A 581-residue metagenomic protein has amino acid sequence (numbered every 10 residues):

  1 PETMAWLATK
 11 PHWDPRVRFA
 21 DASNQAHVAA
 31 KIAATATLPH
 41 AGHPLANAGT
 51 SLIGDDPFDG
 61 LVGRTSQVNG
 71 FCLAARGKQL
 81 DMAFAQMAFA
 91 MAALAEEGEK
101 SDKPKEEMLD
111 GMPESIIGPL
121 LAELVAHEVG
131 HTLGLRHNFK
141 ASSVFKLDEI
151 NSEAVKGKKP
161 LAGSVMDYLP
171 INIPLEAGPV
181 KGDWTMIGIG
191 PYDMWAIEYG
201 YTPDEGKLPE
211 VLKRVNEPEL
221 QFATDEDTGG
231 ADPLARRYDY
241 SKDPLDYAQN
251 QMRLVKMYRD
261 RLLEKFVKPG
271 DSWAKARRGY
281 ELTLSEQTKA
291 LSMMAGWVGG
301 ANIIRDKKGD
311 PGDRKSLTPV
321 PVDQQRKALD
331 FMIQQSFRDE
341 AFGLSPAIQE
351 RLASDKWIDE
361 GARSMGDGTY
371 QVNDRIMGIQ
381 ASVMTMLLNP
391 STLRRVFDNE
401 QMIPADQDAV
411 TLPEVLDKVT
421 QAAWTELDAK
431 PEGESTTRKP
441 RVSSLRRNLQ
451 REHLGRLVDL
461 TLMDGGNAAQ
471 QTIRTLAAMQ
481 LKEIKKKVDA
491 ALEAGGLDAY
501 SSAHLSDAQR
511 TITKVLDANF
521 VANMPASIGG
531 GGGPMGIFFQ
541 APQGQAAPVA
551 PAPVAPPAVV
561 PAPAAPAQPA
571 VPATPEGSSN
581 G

Functional and structural regions predicted by a protein language model:
P1, E123-N138: Active-site recognition of the HExxH zinc-binding catalytic motif
E2-D110: Active-site-adjacent "gating/activation" loops or surface patches in catalytic cores
G54-D59, G63-A75, M82, M87-L94 (+3 more regions): Conserved catalytic/binding loops enriched for acidic/polar residues
L120: Membrane-embedded alpha-helical segments that form the functional core of polytopic membrane enzymes, especially those
